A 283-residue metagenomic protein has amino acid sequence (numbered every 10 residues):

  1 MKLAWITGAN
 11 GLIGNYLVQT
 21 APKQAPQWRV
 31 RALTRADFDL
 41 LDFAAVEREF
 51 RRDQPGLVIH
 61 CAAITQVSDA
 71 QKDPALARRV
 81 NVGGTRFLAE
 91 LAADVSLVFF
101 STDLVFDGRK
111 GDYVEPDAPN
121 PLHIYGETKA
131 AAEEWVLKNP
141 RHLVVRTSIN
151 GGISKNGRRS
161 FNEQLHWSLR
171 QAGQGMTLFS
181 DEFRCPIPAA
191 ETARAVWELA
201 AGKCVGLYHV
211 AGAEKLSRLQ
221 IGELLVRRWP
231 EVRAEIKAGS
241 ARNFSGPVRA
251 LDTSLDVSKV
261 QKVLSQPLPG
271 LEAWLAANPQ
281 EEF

Functional and structural regions predicted by a protein language model:
K2-Q24: N-terminal Rossmann NAD(P)H-binding glycine-rich loop of SDR-like oxidoreductase domains
L40-V80: NAD(P)H-binding glycine-rich loop region in Rossmannoid oxidoreductase-like domains and their noncatalytic homologs
K72-V98: NAD(P)-cofactor binding segment of oxidoreductase domains
R79, G83-G84, V105-V145, I149-K155 (+1 more regions): Catalytic helix-loop patch of NAD(P)-dependent Rossmann-fold dehydrogenases
E134-R184, A190-E191: NAD(P)-dependent short-chain dehydrogenase/reductase
T177-F183, Y208-L216, V263: Glycine-rich Rossmann NAD(P)(H)-binding loop
A193-A195, L199-P247, D252, F283: Mid/C-terminal beta-alpha module of Rossmann-like enzyme folds, strongest in SDR-family dehydrogenases/epimerases
V232, V248-F283: C-terminal amphipathic/interface module of NAD(P)-dependent oxidoreductases and related NAD-binding regulators
